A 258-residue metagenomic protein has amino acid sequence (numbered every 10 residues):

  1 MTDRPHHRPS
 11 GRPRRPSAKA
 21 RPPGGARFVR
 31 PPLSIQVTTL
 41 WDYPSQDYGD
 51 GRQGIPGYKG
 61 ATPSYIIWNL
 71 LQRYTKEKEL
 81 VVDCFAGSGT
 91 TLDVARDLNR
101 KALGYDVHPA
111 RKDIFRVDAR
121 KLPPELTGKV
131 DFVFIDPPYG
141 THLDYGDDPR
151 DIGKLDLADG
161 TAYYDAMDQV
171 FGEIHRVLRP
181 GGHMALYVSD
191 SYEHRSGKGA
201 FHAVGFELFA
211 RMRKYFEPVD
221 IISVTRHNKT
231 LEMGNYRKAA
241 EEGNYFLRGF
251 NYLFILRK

Functional and structural regions predicted by a protein language model:
M1-K258: Class I S-adenosyl-L-methionine-dependent methyltransferase catalytic core
